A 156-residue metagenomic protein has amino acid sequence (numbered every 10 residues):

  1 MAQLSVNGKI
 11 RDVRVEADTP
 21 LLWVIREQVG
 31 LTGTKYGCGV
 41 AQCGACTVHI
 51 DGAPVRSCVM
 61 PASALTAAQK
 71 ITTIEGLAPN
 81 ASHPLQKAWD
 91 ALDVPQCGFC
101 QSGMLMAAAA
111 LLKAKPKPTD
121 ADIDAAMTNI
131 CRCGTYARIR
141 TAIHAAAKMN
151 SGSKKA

Functional and structural regions predicted by a protein language model:
M1-A156: Signature of N-terminal electron-transfer/Fe-S-associated modules in redox systems
